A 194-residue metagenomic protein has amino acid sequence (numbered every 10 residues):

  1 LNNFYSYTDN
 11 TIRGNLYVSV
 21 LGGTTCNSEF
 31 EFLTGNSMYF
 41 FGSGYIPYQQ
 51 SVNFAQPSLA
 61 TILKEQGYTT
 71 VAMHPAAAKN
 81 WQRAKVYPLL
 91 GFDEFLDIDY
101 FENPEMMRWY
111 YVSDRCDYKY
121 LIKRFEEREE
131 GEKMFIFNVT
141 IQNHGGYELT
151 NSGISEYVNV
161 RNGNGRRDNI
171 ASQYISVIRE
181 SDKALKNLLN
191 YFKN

Functional and structural regions predicted by a protein language model:
L1-N194: Solvent-exposed soluble domains appended to multi-pass membrane proteins
